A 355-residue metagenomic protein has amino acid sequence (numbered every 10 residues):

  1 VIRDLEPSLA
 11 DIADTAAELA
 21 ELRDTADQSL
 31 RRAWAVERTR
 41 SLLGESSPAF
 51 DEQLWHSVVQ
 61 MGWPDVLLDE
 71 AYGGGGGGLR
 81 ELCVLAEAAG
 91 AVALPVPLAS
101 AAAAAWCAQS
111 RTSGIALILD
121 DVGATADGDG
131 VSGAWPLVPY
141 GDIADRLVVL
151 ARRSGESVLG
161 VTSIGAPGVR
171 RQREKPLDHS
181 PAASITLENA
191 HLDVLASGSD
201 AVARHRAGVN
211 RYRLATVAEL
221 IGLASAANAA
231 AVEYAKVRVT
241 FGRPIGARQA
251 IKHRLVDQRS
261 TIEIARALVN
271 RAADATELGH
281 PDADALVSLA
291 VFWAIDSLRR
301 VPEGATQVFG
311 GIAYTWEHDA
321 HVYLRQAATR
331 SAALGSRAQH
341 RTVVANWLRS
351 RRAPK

Functional and structural regions predicted by a protein language model:
V1-V92, N210-K355: Alpha-helical interface subdomain recognition
R3, A99, W106-S225, A229 (+1 more regions): FAD-binding core of flavoproteins
L67, P95, G114-A116: Short glycine-aspartate micro-motif
G75-G76, L94-A102, L119: Active-site nucleophile and cofactor-binding loops and adjacent substrate-binding regions of central metabolic enzymes
A91-P95, S110: Alpha-helix capping at helix-to-loop junctions
